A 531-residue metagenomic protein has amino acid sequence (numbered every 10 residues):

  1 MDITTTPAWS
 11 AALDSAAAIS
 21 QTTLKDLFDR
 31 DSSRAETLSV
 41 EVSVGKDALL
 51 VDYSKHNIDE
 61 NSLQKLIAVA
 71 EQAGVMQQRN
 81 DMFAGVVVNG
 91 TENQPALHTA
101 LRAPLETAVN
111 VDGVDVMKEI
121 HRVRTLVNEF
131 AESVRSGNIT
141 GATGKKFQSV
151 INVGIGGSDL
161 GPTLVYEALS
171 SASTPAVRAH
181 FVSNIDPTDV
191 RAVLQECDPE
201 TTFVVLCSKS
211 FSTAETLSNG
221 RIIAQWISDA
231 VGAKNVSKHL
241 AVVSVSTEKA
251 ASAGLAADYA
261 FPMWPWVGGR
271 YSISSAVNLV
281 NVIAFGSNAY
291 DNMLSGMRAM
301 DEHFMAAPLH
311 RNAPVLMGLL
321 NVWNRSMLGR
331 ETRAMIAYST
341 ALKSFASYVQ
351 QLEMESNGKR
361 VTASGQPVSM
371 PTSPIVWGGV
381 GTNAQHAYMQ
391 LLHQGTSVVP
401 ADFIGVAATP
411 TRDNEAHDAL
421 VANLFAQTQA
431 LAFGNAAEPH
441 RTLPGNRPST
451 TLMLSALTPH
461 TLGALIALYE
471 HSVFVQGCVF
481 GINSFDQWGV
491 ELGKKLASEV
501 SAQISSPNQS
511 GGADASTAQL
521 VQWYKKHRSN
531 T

Functional and structural regions predicted by a protein language model:
M1-A73, R311, V315-M327, L342 (+8 more regions): Flexible, glycine-rich loop/tail regions that form catalytic "lids" or insertion modules at the edges of active sites
I3-A8, A12-T143, H417-V421, F425 (+4 more regions): Extended, charge-enriched "interface" segments that sit outside catalytic cores
E36-L38, L160-T163, V190-R191, A214-T216 (+6 more regions): Short helix/loop capping segments that flank catalytic or ligand/cofactor-binding pockets
Y53-S54, P371, I375-A456: Helicase-primase coupling helices
E129-G137, T143-A307, E499: Glycine-rich phosphate-binding loops that contact phosphosugars or nucleotide phosphates
G141-K146, T174-P175, P199-E200, G232-S237 (+5 more regions): Short helix-terminating capping/connector loops at secondary-structure junctions
S149-G154, V204-S210, T332-S339, I375-V376 (+1 more regions): Short glycine-rich or small-residue beta-strand-to-loop segments that form or flank ligand, phosphate, metal/Fe-S
Q225-D413, L492-S501, S505-T531: Active-site phosphate/pyrophosphate-binding segments
